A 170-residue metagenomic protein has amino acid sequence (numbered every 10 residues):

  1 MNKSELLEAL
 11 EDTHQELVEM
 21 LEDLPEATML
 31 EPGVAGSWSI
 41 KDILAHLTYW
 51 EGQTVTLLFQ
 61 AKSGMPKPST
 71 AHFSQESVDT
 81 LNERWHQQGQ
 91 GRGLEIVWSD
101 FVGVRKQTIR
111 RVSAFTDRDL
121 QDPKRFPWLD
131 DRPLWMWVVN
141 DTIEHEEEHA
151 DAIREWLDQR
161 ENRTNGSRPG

Functional and structural regions predicted by a protein language model:
M1-E16: Extreme N-terminal tail/first-helix region
N2, A35, H86-G93, D130-L134: Short amphipathic alpha-helical segments at helix-loop
E5, T28-P32, R92-W98: Short helix-to-loop capping/linker segments positioned immediately adjacent to catalytic or ligand/cofactor-binding
A9, S77-D122: Acidic/histidine-rich alpha-helical segments that form the ligand environment of transition-metal centers
H14-P25, G52-F59, V102-T116, E147-A150 (+1 more regions): Structural signal for well-ordered, non-membrane alpha-helices
E19, G33, Q87, R110 (+1 more regions): Short, flexible active-site loop motifs that bind/organize anionic cofactors or intermediates
L30-T80, L120-G170: Short, contiguous alpha-helical
